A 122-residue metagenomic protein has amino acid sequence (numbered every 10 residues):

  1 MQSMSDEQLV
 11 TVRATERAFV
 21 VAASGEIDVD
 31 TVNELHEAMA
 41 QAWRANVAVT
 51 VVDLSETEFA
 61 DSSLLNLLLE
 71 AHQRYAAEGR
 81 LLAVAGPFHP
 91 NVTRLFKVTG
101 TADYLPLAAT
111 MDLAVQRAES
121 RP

Functional and structural regions predicted by a protein language model:
Q2-E37, S55-E56: STAS-typified acidic loop motif
R13, A85, A108: General small-molecule cofactor/ligand-binding pocket signal
R17, T101-Y104, T110: Glycine-centered tight turns that cap/initiate beta-strands
E26, F88, M111-L113: Short, solvent-exposed coil/turn elements at secondary-structure transition points
V29-L105: Amphipathic alpha-helical interaction surfaces in cytosolic regulatory modules
P106-P122: A charged, well-structured terminal subsegment
